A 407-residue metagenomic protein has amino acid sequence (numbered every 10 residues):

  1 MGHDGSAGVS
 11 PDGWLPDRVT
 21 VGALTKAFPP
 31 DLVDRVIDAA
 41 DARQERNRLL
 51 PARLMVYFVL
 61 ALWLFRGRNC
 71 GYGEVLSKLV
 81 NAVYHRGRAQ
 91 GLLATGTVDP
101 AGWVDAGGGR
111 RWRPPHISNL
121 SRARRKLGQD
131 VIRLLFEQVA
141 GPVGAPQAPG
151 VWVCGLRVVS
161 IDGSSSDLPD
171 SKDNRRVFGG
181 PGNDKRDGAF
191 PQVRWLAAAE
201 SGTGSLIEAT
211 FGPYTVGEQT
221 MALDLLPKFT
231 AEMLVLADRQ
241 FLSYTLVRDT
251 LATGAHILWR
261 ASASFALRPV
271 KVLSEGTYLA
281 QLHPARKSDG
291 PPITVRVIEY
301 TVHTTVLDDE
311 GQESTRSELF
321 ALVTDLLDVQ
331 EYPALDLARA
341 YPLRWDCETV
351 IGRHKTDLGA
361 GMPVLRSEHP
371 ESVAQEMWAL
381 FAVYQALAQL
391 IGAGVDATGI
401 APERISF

Functional and structural regions predicted by a protein language model:
M1-Y72, R125-L127, L134-Q138, V153-R157 (+2 more regions): Single, function-defining residue in the core of a domain
C70-G109: DNA-recognition alpha helix
P115: Pyridoxal 5′-phosphate
P142: Phosphate-interacting basic helix/loop segments used at nucleotide- and nucleic-acid interfaces
G150: Noncatalytic carbohydrate-binding groove/subsite architecture in carbohydrate-active enzymes
V177: Active-site neighborhoods of divalent-metal-dependent phosphate/nucleic-acid chemistry enzymes
